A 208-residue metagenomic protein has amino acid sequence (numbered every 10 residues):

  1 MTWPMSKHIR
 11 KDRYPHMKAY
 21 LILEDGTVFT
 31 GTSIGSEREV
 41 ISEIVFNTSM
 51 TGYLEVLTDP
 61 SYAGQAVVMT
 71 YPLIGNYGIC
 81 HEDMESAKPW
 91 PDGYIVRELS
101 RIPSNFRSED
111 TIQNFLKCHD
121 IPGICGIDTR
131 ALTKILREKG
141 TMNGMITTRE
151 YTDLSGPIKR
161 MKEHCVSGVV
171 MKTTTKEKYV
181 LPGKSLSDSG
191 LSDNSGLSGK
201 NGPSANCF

Functional and structural regions predicted by a protein language model:
Y14-F208: RNA-binding accessory domains that recognize and position tRNA/RNA substrates
